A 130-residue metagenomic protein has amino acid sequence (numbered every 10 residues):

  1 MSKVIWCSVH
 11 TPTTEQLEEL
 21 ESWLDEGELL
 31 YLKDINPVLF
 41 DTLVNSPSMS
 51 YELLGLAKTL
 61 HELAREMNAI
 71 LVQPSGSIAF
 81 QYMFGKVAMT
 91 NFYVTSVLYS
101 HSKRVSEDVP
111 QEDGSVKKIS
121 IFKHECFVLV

Functional and structural regions predicted by a protein language model:
M1-N68, M83-V130: Long, low-complexity, Lys/Arg-enriched
A69-G76: Short glycine-rich phosphate-binding loop at a beta-alpha junction
A79: Conserved histidine-centered catalytic loops in small-molecule metabolism enzymes
